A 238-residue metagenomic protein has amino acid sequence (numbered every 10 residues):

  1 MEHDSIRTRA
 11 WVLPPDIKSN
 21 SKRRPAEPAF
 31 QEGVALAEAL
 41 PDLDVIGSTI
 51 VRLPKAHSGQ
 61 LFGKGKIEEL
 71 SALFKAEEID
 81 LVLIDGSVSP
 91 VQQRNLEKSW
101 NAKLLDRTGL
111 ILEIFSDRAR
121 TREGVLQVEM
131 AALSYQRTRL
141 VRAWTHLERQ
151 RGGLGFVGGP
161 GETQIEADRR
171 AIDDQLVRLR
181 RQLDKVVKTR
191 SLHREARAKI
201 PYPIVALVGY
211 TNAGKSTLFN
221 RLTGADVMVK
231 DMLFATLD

Functional and structural regions predicted by a protein language model:
M1-E113: N-terminal accessory targeting/assembly segments
E2-A10, S21, H146-D238: Conserved G1/Walker A P-loop phosphate-binding module
S19-P25, K55-Q60, R118-E123, T163-Q164 (+1 more regions): Flexible beta-alpha connector loops of hexameric P-loop NTPases
A26-A29, G63, L126, K230 (+1 more regions): Short, conserved glycine- and acidic-residue-centered signature motifs in active-site or ligand-binding loops
G109-M130: Short alpha-helix plus adjacent loop in nuclease-associated cores
S134-E148: A charged, well-structured terminal subsegment
